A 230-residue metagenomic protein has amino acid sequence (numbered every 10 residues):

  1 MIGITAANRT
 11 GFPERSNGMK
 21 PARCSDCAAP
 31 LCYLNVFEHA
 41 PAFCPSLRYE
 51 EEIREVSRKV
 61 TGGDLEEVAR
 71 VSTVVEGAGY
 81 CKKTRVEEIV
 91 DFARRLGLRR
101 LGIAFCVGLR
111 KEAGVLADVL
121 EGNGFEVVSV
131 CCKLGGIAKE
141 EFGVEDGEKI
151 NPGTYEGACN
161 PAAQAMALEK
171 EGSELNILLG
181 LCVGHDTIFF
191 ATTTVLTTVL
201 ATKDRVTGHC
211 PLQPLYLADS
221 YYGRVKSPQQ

Functional and structural regions predicted by a protein language model:
M1-Q230: An N-terminal assembly and electron-transfer interface module characteristic of large anaerobic redox and radical
